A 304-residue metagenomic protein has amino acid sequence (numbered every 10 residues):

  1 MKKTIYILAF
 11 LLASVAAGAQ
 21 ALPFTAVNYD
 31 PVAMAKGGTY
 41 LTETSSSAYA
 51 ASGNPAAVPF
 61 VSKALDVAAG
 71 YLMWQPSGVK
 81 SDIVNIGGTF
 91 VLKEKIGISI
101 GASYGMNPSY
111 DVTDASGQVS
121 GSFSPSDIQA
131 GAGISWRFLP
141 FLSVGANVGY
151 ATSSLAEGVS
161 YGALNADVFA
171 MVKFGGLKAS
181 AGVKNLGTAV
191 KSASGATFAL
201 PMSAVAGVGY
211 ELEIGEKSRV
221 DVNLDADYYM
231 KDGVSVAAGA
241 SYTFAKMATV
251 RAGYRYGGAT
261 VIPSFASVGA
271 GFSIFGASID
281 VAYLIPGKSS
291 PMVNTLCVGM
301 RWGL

Functional and structural regions predicted by a protein language model:
M1-P31: Cleavable N-terminal export/targeting peptides
Q20-L304: Subset of outer-membrane beta-barrel
